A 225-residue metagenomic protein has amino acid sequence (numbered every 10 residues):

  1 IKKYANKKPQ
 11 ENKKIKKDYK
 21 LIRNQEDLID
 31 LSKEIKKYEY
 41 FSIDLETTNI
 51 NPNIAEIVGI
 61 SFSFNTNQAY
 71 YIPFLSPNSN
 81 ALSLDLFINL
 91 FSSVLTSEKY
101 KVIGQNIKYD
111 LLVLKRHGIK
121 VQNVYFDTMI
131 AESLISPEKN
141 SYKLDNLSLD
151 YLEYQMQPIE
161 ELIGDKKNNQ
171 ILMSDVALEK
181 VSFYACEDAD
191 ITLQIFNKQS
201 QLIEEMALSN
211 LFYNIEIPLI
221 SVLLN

Functional and structural regions predicted by a protein language model:
K2-K7, E11-D18, N51, A55-V58 (+3 more regions): Active-site-proximal helix-loop-helix substrate-binding element of RNase H-like nuclease domains
N6-Y40: N- or domain-start disorder-to-order transition segments that initiate the globular core
N24, L45, N106: Fold-independent oxyanion-binding glycine-rich loops and adjacent beta-strand/coil segments at enzyme active sites
E26, D44, L86-N89: Short, conserved clusters of charged catalytic residues that mark active-site and nucleotide-handling motifs
K36, Y40-N53: Short acidic, Gly/Ser-rich segments with clustered Asp/Glu that frequently serve as metal-coordination loops in enzyme
